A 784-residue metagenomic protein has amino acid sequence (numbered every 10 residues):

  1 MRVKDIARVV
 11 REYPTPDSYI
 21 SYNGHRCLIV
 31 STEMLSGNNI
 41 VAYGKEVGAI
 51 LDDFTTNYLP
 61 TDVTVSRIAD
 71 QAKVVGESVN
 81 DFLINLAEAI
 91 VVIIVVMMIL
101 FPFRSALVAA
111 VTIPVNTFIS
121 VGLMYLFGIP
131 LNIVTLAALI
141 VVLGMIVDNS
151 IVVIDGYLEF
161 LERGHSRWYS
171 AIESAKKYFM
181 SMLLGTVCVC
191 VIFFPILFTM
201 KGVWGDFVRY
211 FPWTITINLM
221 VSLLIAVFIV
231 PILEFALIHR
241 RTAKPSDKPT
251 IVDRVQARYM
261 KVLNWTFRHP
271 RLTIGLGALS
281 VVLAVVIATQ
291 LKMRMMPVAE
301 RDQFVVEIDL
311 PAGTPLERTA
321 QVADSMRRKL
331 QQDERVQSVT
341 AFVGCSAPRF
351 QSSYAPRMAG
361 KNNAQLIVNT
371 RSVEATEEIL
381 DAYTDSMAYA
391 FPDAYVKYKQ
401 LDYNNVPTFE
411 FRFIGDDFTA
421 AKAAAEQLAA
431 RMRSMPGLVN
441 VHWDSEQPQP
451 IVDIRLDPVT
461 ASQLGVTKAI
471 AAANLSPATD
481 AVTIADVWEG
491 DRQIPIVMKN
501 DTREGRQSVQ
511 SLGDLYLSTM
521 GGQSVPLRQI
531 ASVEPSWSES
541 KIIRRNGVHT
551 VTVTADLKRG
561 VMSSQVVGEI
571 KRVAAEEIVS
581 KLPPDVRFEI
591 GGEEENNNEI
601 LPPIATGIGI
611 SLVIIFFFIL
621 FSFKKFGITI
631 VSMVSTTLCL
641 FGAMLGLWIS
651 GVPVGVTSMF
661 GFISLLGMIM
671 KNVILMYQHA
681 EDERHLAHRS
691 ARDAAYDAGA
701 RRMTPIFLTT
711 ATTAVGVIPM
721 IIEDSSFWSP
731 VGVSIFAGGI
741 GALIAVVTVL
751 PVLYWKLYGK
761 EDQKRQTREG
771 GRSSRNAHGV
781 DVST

Functional and structural regions predicted by a protein language model:
M1-V91, I154, K422, A429-S611 (+2 more regions): Extracytoplasmic/periplasmic membrane-proximal domains and adjacent transmembrane bundles of envelope biogenesis
I68, V75, V79, I154 (+4 more regions): Helix-loop junctions and hydrophobic alpha-helical segments within the transmembrane domains of large membrane
I84-M97, F101, V141, M180-F194 (+11 more regions): Hydrophobic alpha-helical transmembrane segments in multi-pass membrane proteins
V91-L158, F617-R702, F707-D724, A737 (+1 more regions): Hydrophobic transmembrane alpha-helices and their membrane-interface caps in long multi-pass transport proteins
L143-Y157, Y178-T199, D206-S246, L366 (+4 more regions): Transmembrane alpha-helices and their membrane-interface boundaries in multi-pass membrane transporters and channels
K176-Y178, D247-P297, A700, H778-T784: Signature of alpha-helical transmembrane segments and their immediate interfacial
I196-F207, A278-T314, L438-V439, I721-F727: Transmembrane helices with small-residue packing motifs
R318-N404, V459-D480: Solvent-exposed, membrane-proximal periplasmic/extracellular interface segments of envelope transport and secretion
